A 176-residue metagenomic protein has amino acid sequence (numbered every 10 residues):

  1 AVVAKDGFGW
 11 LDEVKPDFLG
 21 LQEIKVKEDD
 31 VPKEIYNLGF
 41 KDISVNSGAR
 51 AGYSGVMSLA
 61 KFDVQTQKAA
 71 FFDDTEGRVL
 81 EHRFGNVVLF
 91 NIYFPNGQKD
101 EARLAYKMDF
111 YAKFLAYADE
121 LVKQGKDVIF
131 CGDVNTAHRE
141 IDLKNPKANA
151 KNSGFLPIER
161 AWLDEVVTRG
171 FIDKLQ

Functional and structural regions predicted by a protein language model:
A1-E13: Short, acidic/polar
V2-V3, D74, Y106-K113, F155-I158: Soluble or luminal CAZymes and related metallo-dependent hydrolases
V3, E28-D30, Y53, Q98-D100 (+1 more regions): Short catalytic/ligand-binding loop motif for oxyanion handling, primarily in non-cytosolic enzymes, centered on
K15, G39-K41, A112-Q176: Metal-dependent phosphoesterases centered on the DNase I-like endonuclease/exonuclease/phosphatase
K15-L21: Proline-aspartate-enriched helix->loop->beta-strand connector
I24, I92, C131-N135: Short, well-ordered beta-to-alpha junction loops that form the rim of enzyme active sites and present histidine/acidic
K25, P32-K99: Structured beta-strand-rich core segments of catalytic domains in phosphoester-bond hydrolases
F72, P95-Y111, K147-K151: Surface-exposed cleft-lining segments at the edges of enzyme active sites
